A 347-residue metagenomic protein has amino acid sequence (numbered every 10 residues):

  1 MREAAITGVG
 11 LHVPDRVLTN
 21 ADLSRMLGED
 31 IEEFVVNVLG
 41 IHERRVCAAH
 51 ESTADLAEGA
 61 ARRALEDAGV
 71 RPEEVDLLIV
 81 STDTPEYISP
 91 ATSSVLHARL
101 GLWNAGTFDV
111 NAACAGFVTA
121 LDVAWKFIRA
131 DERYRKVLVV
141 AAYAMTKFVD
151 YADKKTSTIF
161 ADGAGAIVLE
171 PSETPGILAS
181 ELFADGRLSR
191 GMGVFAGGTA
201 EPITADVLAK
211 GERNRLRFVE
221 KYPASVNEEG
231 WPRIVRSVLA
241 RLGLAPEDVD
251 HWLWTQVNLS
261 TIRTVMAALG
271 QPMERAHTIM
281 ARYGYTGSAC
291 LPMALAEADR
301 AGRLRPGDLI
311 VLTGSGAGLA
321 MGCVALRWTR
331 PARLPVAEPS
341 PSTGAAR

Functional and structural regions predicted by a protein language model:
M1-A49, D153-S225, R233, R327-R347: Condensing-enzyme catalytic core mediating Claisen C-C bond formation in acyl metabolism
T7-G10, S81, N111, V137-Y143 (+2 more regions): Short beta-strand segments
V17-L18, S89-A91, F148-D153, M321-A325: Short acidic, glycine/serine/threonine-rich loops at helix termini
G28-N37, Y87-G101, V139-M145, T204-A209 (+1 more regions): Acidic-glycine-rich active-site phosphate/pyrophosphate-binding loop
A54, E58-A61, L65, T84-P85 (+6 more regions): Claisen-condensing/thiolase-fold acyl-transfer catalytic domains that form or cleave C-C bonds in fatty acid
E73-S81, P246-T255: Short glycine-rich phosphate-binding loop at a beta-alpha junction
Y87-S89, G116-V118, M145-V149, G186-S189: Short, well-ordered, mixed-charge alpha-helical segments that flank or form enzyme active sites
R129-G163: Flexible, glycine-rich active-site loops centered on histidine and acidic residues that chelate a metal or position
